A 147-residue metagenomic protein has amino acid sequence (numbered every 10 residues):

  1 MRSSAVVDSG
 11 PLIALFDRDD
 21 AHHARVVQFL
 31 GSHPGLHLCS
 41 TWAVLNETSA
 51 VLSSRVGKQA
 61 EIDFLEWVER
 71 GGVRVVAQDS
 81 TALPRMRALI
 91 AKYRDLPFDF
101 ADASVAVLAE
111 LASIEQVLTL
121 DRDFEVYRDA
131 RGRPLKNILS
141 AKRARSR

Functional and structural regions predicted by a protein language model:
M1-S40, S53-L65, R143-S146: Short, well-structured N-terminal submotif of metal-dependent ribonuclease cores
R2-S4, L111-R147: Acidic, PIN/NYN-like endoribonuclease modules and their adjacent C-terminal/linker elements
G10-P11, A43, T81, R122-D123: Alpha-helix/helix-capping structural signal
I13, N46-S49, R87: Amphipathic alpha-helical segments within well-ordered protein domains
C39, V76, I138: General small-molecule cofactor/ligand-binding pocket signal
V51, A88, R128-G132: Short secondary-structure transition/capping segments
R55-Q59, R94, R133-N137: Short, hinge-like loop/turn segments at secondary-structure boundaries
V75-V117, R122: Active-site neighborhoods of divalent-metal-dependent phosphate/nucleic-acid chemistry enzymes
